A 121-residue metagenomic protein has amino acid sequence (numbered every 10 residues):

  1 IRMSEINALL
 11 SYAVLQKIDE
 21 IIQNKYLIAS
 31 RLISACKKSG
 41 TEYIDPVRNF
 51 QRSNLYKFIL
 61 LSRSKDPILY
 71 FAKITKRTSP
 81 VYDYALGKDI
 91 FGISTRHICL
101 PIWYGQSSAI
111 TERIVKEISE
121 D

Functional and structural regions predicted by a protein language model:
I1-D121: PLP-dependent aminotransferase class I/II
